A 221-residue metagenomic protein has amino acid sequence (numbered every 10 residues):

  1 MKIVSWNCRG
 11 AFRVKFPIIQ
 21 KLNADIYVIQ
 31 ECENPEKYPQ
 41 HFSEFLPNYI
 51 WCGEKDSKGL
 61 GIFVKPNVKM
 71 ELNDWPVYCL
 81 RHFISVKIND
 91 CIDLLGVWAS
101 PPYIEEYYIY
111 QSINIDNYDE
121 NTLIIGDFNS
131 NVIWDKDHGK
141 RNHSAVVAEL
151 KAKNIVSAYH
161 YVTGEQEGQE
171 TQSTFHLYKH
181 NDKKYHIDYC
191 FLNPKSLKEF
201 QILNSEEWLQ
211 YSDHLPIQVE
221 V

Functional and structural regions predicted by a protein language model:
M1-F42, E54: N-terminal, active-site-proximal structural segment of metallo-dependent hydrolase catalytic domains
C8, C32, A99, F128 (+1 more regions): Active-site metal-binding loops of divalent metal-dependent hydrolases
R9-G10, L22, Y27, E33-N34 (+6 more regions): Catalytic phosphate/metal-binding cores of nucleic-acid and nucleotide-processing enzymes, i.e., regions that mediate
A11-K15, E33-Y38, P102-I104, N131-W134 (+1 more regions): Active-site environment of divalent metal-dependent phosphoester hydrolases
I26, Y108-I187: Metal-dependent phosphoesterases centered on the DNase I-like endonuclease/exonuclease/phosphatase
C32-P102: Structured beta-strand-rich core segments of catalytic domains in phosphoester-bond hydrolases
K55-E71, I88-N89, Q169-E170, H176-K198: Conserved beta strand-loop-helix elements of the APE1-like EEP
P194-K198, L203, P216-V221: Binuclear metal-dependent phosphoesterase catalytic core
